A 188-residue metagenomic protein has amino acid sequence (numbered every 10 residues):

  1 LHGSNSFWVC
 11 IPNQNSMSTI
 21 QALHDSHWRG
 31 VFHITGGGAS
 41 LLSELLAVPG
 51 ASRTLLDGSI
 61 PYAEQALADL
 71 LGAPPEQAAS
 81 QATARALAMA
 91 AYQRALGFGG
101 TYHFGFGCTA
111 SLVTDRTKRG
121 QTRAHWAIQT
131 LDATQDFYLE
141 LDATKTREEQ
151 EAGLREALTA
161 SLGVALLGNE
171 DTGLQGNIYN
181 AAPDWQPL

Functional and structural regions predicted by a protein language model:
N13-G173: Short alpha-helical segments enriched in small residues
G168-L188: Non-catalytic propeptide/linker segments at domain boundaries
